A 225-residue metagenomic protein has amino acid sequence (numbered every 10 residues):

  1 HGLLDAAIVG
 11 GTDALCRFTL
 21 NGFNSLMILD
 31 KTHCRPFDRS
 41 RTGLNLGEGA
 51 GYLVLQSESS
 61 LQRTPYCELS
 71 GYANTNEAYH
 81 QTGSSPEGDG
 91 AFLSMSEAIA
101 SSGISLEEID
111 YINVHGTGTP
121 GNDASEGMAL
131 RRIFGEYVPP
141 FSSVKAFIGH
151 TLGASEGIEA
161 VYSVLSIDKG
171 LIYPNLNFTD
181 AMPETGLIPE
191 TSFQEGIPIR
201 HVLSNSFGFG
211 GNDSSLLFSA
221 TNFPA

Functional and structural regions predicted by a protein language model:
H1, Q62, Y66, G103-L106 (+1 more regions): Alpha-helix termination/capping residues and helix-transition junctions
H1-S60, S155-A225: Conserved beta-strand-centric core segments of catalytic alpha/beta enzyme folds
L4-T12, Y66-Y72, E107-V114, P140-A146 (+1 more regions): Beta-strand segments within the central parallel beta-sheet cores of soluble alpha/beta enzyme folds
A14, S59, N74, G116-G118: Short, glycine/acidic-enriched loop or turn micro-motifs at the edges of active sites
F18-T32, P65-Y66, D123-F141, N212: Acidic-glycine-rich active-site phosphate/pyrophosphate-binding loop
L29, H33-S102, Y111, F223-P224: Condensing-enzyme catalytic core mediating Claisen C-C bond formation in acyl metabolism
Y79-G88, T117-F134, L152-I158, T191: Short glycine/threonine-rich loop-to-helix capping motif typified by GTGT followed within a few residues by an Asp-Pro
S94-H150: A beta-strand-loop signature enriched in Asp, Gly, Thr, and Trp that corresponds to the sialidase/neuraminidase Asp-box
